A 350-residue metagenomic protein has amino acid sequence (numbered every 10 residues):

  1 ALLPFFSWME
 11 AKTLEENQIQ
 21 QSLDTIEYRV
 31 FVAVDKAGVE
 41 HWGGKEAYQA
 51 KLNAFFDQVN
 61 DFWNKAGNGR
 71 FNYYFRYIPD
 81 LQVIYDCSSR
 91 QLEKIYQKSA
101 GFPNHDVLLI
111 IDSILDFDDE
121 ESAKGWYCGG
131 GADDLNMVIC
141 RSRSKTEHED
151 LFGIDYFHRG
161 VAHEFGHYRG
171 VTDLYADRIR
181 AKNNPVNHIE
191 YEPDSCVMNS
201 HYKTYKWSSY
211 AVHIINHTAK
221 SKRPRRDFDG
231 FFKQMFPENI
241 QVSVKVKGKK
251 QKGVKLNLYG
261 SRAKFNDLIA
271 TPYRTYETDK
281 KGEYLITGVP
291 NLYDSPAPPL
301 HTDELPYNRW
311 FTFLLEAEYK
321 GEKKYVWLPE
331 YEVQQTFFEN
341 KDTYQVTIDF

Functional and structural regions predicted by a protein language model:
F5-F157, G260-D349: Propeptide-to-catalytic entry region of secreted or membrane-anchored zinc metalloproteases
Y48-F55, V59, F157-F165, Y210-I214 (+1 more regions): Stable alpha-helical elements in mature extracytoplasmic
R141-H213: The catalytic-center signature of Zn2+-dependent metalloproteases
A162, V244-K245, T278: Hydrophobic alpha-helical segments, especially N-terminal targeting/anchoring helices
Y202-F236: Catalytic cores of secreted or luminal carbohydrate-active enzymes
E238-V246: A short, amphipathic beta-strand motif
K247-G253: A short beta-turn/strand-edge loop motif at beta-sheet boundaries
K255-Y259: Beta-strand signatures of extracellular beta-sandwich domains
